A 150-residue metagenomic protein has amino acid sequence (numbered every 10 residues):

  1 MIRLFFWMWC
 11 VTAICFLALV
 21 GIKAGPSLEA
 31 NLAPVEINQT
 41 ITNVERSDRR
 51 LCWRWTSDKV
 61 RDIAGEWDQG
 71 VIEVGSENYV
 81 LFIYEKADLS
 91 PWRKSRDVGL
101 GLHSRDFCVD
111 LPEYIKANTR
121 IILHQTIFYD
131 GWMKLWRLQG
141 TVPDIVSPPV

Functional and structural regions predicted by a protein language model:
M1-I2, V150: N-terminal intrinsically disordered, low-complexity tails enriched in polar/charged
I2-K23: Hydrophobic membrane-insertion alpha-helices, especially the h-region of bacterial N-terminal signal peptides
V20-E36: Proline/serine/threonine-rich low-complexity linkers at boundaries of modular beta-sandwich domains
G25-E29, G131-V150: Short beta-strand elements
L32-S104: Contiguous segments within soluble domain cores/interaction surfaces
T42-R46, D110-I115, I145-P149: Extracellular and analogous surface-interaction loops
L81, A87, F107-V109, P143-P148: Generic detection of short hydrophobic beta-strand segments and adjacent strand-loop junctions
H103-T141: Internal, hydrophobic beta-strand segments that form the core of beta-sheet-rich folds
